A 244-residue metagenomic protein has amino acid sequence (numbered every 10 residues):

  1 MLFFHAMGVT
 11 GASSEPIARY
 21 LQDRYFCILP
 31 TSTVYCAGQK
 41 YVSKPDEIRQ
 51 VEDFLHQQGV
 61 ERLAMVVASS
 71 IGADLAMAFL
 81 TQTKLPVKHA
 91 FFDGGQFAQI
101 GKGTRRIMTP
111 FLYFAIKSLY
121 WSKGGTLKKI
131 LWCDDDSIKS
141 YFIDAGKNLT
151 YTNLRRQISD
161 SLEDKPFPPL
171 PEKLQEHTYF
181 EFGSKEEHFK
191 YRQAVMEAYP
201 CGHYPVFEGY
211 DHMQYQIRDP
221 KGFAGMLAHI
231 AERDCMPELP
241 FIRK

Functional and structural regions predicted by a protein language model:
M1-A37: Conserved HGGG/HGGXW glycine-rich cap/lid loop of the alpha/beta-hydrolase fold
I28-M65: Active-site loop/oxyanion-hole signature of alpha/beta-hydrolase fold enzymes
V67-A76: Gly/Ala-rich beta-loop-alpha elbow adjacent to hydrolase catalytic centers
T81-Q82, V87-S118: Flexible "cap/lid" loop of the alpha/beta hydrolase fold
K102-G103, L119-E172: Conserved alpha/beta-hydrolase catalytic His-Asp/Glu region
S159-E197: Conserved serine/cysteine hydrolase catalytic core
Y199-M213: Catalytic histidine neighborhood in serine/cysteine hydrolases with alpha/beta-hydrolase-type architecture
Y210-F223: Catalytic histidine-centered segment of alpha/beta-hydrolase-like enzymes
